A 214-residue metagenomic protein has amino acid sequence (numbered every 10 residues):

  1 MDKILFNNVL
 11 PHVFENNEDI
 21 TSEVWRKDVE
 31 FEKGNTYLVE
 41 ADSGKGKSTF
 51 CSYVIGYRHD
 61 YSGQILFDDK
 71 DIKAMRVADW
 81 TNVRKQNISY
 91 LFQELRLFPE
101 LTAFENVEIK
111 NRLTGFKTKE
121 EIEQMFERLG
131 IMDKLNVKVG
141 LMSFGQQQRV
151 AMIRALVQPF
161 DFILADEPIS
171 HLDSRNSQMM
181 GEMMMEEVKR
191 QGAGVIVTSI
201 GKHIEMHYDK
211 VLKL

Functional and structural regions predicted by a protein language model:
I55: Helix-to-loop junction immediately C-terminal to a conserved catalytic motif
G63-I72: Conserved ABC transporter NBD signature motif
D71, K119-K134: Conserved ABC ATPase "signature" region
I72-S89: ABC ATPase NBD coupling module
K138-M142, Q146: Conserved ABC ATPase signature
M152: Hydrophobic anchor residue at the start of the ABC signature
I163-D166: Catalytic Walker B motif of ABC-type/P-loop ATPase nucleotide-binding domains
